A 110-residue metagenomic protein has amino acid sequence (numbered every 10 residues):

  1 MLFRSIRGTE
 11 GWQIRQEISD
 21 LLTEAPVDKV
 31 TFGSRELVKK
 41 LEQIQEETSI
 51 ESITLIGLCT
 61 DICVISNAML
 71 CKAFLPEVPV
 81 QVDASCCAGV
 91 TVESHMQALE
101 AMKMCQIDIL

Functional and structural regions predicted by a protein language model:
M1: Extracellular interaction modules
R4-L110: Active-site-adjacent betaalpha module
